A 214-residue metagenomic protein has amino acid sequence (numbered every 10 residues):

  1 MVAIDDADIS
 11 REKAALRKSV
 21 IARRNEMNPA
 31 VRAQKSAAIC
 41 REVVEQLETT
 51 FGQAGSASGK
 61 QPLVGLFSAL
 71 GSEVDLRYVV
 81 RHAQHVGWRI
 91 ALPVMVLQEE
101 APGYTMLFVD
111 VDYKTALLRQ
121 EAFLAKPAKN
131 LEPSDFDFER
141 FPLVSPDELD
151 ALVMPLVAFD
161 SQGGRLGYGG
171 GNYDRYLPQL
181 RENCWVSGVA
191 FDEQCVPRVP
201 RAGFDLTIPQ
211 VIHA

Functional and structural regions predicted by a protein language model:
M1-R11, A15, A22-N25, S134-L152 (+2 more regions): Surface-exposed, charge/polar-rich loops and edge strands
V2-V144: N-terminal active-site beta-alpha-beta segment that forms phosphate/nucleotide-binding and substrate-recognition loops
F67, P155, A214: Conserved residues at the C-terminal ends of beta-strands
L70-S72, V157-S161: Short glycine-rich anion-binding loops that position phosphate/pyrophosphate groups of nucleotides and phosphorylated
D75-R81, G163-L177: Short Gly/Thr/Asp-enriched flexible loops that form oxyanion-binding sites at enzyme active sites
I90, L152-M154: Conserved alpha/beta enzyme-core scaffold
P93, Y168, V189: Replace "coordinates the UDP/GDP/TDP-sugar" with "coordinates nucleotide-activated sugar donors
